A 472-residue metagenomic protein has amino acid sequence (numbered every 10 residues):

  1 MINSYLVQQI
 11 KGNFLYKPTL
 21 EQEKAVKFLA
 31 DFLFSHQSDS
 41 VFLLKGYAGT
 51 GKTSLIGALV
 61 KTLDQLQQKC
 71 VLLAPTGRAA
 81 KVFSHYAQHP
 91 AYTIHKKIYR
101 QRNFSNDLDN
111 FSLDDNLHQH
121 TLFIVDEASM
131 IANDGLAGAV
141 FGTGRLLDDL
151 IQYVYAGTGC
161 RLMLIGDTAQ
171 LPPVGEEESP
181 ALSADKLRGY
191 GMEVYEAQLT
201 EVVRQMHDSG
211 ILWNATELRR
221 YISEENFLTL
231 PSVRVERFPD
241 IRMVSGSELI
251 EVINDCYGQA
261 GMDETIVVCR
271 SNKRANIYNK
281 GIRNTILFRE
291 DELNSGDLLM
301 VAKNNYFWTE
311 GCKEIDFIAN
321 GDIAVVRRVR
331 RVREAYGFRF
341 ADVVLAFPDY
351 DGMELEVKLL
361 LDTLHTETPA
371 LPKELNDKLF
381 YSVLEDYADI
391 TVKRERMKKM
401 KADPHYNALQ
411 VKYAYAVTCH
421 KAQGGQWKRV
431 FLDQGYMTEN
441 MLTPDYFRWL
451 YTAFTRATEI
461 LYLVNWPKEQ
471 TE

Functional and structural regions predicted by a protein language model:
I2-S40: Conserved pre-motif I regulatory segment
S4-L6, F28-A30, Q37, Y155-C160 (+2 more regions): Conserved helicase motor core of P-loop NTPases
P18, L72, V267: Conserved SAM-binding loop
Q22, T76, S271, G424: Short, conserved phosphate/pyrophosphate- and ester-handling motifs at nucleotide-, phospho-/glycolipid
V26-K27, D31, H36, S40-L228 (+1 more regions): ASCE P-loop NTPase helicase motor core
D39, G77, R331, K412 (+1 more regions): Catalytic phosphate/metal-binding cores of nucleic-acid and nucleotide-processing enzymes, i.e., regions that mediate
Q88, I282-I286, F447-Y451: Short, solvent-exposed amphipathic alpha-helical segments in soluble enzyme and RNA/protein-processing domains
A335-E472: C-terminal accessory regions
